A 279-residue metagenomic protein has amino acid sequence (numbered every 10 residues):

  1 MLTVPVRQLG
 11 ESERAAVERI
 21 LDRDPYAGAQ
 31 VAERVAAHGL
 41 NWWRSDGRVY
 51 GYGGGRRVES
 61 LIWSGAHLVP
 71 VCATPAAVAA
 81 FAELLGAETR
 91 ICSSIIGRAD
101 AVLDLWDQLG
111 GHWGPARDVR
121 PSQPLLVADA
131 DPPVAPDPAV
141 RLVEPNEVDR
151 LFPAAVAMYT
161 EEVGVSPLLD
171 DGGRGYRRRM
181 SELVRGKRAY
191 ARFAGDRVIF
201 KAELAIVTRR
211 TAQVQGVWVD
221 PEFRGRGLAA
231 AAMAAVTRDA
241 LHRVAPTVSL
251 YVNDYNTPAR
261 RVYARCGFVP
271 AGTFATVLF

Functional and structural regions predicted by a protein language model:
M1-V31, D131-L169: Short amphipathic alpha-helix that is part of the acyltransferase structural core
L2-L9, R19, P25, A32-R90 (+2 more regions): Conserved donor-binding loop and adjoining core beta-sheet/short helix segment in diverse acyl/aminoacyl transferases
A27-G47, P167-A189, F193, E203: Active-site rim helix/loop that mediates acceptor-substrate recognition in acyltransferases
G54-V58, W63-P138, V277: Acyl-donor-binding surface of acyltransferase catalytic domains
P70, T89-A99, T211, A240-Y251 (+1 more regions): Conserved GNAT acetyl-CoA-binding A-motif
P75-L84, Q215-P221, G225-H242, R260-R265: Conserved acetyl-CoA-binding loop-helix of GNAT-fold acetyltransferases
I96-V102, P221, L250-R260, V277-F279: Conserved beta-strand-loop-alpha-helix junction that forms the acyl-donor binding cleft
D100-D118, A230, D254-G272: Conserved active-site alpha-helix within GNAT-family acetyltransferase domains
